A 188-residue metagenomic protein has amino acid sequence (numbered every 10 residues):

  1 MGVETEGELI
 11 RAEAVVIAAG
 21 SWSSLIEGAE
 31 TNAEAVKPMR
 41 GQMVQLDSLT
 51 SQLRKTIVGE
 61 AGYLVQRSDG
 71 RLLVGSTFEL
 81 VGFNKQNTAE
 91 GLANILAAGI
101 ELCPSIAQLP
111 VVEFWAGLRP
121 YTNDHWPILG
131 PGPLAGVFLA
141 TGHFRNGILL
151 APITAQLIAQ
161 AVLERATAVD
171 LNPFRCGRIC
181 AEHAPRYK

Functional and structural regions predicted by a protein language model:
M1-G2: A conserved short coil-to-beta-strand element within the FAD-binding core of flavoproteins
L9-I10, A14-A135: Active-site substrate-recognition segment that forms the wall of the catalytic cavity or substrate channel
C103-K188: C-terminal catalytic lobe of FAD-dependent flavoproteins
